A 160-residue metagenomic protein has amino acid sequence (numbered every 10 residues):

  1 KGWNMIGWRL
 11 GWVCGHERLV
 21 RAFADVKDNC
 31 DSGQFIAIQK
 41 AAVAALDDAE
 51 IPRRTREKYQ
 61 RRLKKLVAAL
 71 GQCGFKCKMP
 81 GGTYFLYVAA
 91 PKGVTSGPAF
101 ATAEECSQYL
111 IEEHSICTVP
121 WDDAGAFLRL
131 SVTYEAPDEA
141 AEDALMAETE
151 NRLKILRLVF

Functional and structural regions predicted by a protein language model:
K1-F160: PLP-dependent class I/II
